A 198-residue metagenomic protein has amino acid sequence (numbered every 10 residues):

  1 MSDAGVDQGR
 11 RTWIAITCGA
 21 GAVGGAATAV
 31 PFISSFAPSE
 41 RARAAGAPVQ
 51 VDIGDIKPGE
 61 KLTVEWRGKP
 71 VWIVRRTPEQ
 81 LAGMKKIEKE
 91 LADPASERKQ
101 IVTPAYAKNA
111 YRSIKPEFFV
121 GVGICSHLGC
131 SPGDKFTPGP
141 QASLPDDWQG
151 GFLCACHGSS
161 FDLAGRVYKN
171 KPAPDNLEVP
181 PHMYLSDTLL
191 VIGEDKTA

Functional and structural regions predicted by a protein language model:
S2-G21: N-terminal secretory signal peptides and thylakoid transit peptides that target proteins across membranes
G19-A29: Hydrophobic cores of alpha-helical transmembrane segments in multi-pass integral membrane proteins
T28-V49: Aromatic-capped interface at the extracytoplasmic side of an N-terminal signal-anchor transmembrane helix
A45-K61: Short acidic, Pro/Gly- and aromatic-enriched capping/linker segments at domain boundaries
A47-V49, K69, E178: Short beta-strand or tight-loop elements that sit immediately N-terminal to catalytic metal-binding acidic residues
I53, W66, V74-R75, V122 (+2 more regions): Pocket-edge structural micro-motifs
G59-A107: Extracytoplasmic/periplasmic/luminal assembly and interaction segments in envelope/secretory/respiratory proteins
K89-A198: Rieske [2Fe-2S] iron-sulfur-binding domain
